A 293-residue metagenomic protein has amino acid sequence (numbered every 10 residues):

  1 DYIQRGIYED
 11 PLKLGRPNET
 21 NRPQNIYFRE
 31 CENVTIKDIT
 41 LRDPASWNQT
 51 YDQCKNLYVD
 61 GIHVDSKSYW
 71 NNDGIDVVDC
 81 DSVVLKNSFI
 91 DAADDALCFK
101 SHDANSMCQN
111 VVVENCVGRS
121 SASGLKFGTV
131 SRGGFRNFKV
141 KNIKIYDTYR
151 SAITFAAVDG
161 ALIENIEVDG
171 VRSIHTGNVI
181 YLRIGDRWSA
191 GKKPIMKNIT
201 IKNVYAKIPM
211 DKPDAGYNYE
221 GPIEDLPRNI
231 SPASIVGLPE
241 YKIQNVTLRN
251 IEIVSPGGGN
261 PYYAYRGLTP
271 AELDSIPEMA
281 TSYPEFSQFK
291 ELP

Functional and structural regions predicted by a protein language model:
D1-P293: Extracellular/periplasmic carbohydrate-active domains that bind, remodel, or depolymerize complex polysaccharides
